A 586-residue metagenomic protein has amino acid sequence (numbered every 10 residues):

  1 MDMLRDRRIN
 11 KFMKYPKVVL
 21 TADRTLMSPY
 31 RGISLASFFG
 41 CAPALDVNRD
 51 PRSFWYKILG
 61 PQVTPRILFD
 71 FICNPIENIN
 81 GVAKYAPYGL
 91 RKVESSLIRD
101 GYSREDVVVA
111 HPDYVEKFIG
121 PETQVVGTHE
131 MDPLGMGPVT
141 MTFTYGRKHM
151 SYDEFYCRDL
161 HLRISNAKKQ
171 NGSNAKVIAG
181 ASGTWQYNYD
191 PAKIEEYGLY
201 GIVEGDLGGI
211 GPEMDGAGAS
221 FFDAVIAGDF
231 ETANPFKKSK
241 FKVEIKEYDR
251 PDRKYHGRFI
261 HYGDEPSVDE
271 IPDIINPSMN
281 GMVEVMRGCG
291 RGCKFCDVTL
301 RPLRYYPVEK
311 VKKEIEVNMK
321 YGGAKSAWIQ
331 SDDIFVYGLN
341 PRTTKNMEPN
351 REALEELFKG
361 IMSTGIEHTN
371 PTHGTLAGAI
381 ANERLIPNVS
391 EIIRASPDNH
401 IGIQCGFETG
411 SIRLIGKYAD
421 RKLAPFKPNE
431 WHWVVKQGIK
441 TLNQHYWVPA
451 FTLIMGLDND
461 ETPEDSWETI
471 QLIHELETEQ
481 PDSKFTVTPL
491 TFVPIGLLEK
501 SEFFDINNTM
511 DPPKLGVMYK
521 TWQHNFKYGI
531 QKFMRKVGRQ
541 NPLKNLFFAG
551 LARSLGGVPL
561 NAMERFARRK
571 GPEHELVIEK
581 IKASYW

Functional and structural regions predicted by a protein language model:
D2-R66, K520-W586: Radical SAM enzyme core and accessory elements
L4-M13, P112-Q124, K312-G322, F358 (+3 more regions): Short amphipathic alpha-helices and their capping/turn segments at secondary-structure boundaries
V19-L45, R52-K313: Acidic, low-complexity intrinsically disordered segments
L20-T21, V317-V448, M455-L457: Conserved SAM/AdoMet-binding glycine-rich loop
C73-K84, G135-F155, Y189-Y197, I334-E352 (+3 more regions): Short, flexible/disordered intra-domain loops and linkers
A86-V93, F143-K168, Y189-P212, V308-E314 (+5 more regions): Well-ordered, non-membrane alpha-helical segments in soluble/globular domains
V93-D106, D159-V177, S220-F222, K320-G322 (+5 more regions): A structural motif corresponding to the C-terminal end of an alpha-helix and its immediate exit/capping segment
V126, L134-V139, R291, Q330-T344 (+5 more regions): Flexible glycine/acidic-rich beta-alpha junction loops that bind and position SAM and/or redox cofactors in anaerobic
